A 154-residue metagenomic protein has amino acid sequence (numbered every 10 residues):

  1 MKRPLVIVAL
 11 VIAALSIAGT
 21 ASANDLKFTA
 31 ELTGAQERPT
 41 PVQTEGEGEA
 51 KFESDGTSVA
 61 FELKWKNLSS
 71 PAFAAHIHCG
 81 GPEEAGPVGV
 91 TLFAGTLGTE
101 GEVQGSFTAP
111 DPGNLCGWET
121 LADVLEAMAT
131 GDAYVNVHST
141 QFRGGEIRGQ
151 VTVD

Functional and structural regions predicted by a protein language model:
M1-V8: Bacterial N-terminal signal peptides that target proteins for export
P4, G19-A75, C79-D154: Metal-centered catalytic cores of metalloenzymes
V8-S16: Bacterial N-terminal signal peptides
